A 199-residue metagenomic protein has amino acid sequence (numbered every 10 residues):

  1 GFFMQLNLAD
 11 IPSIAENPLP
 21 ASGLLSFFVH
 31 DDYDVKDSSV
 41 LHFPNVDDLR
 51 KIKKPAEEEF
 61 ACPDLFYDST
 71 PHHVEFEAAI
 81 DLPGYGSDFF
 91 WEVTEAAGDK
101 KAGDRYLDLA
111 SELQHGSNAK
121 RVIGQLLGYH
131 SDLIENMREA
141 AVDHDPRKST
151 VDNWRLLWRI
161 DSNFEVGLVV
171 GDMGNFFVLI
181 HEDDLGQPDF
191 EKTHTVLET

Functional and structural regions predicted by a protein language model:
G1-T199: Preference for intrinsically disordered or flexible, low-complexity segments and adjacent hinge/connector residues
